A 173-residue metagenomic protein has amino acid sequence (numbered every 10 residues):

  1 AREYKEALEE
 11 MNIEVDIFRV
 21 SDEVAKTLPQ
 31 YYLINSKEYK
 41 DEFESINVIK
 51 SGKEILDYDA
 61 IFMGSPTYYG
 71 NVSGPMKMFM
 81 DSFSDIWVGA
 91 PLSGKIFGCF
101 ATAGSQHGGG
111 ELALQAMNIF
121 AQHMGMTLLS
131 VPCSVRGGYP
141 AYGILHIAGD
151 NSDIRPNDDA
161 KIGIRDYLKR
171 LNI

Functional and structural regions predicted by a protein language model:
A1-G89, G137-P140, I147-I173: N-terminal beta1-alpha1-beta2 submodule of the flavodoxin-like/Rossmannoid cofactor-binding fold
S93-Y139: Short, glycine-/small-residue-rich phosphate/pyrophosphate-handling segment
H107-L112, L145-I147, Y167: A general structural signal for short secondary-structure boundary/capping elements
